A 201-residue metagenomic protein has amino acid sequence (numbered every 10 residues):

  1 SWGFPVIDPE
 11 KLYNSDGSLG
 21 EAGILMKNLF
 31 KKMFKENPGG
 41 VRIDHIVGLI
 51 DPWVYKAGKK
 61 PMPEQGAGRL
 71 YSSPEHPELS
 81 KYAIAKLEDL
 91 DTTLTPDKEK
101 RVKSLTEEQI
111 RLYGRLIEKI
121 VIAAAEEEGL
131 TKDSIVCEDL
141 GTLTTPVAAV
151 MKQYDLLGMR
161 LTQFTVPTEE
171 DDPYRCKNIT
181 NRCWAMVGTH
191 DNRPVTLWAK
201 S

Functional and structural regions predicted by a protein language model:
S1-S201: Alpha-amylase-like alpha-glycosidases and glucanotransferases acting on alpha-linked glucans and related
